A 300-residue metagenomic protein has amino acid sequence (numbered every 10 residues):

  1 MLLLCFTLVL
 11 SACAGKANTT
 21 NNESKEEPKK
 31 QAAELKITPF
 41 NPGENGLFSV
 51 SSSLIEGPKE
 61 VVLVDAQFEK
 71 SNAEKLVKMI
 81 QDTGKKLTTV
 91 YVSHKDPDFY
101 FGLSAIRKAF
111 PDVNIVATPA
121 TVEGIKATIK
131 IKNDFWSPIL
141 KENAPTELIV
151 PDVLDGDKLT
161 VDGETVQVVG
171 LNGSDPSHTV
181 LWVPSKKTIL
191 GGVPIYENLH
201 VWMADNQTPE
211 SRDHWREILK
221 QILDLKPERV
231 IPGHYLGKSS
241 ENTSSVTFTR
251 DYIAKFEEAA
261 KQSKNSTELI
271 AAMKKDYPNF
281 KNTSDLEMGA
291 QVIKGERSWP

Functional and structural regions predicted by a protein language model:
L2-S11: Bacterial N-terminal signal peptides
L8, E26, D224-R229, G237-P300: Accessory terminal helices/loops
C13-N22: Bacterial lipoprotein signal-peptidase II cleavage site
G15, F68, N172-G173, H178-T247 (+1 more regions): Metallo-beta-lactamase
N21-P39: N-terminal low-complexity, Pro/Thr/Ser-rich intrinsically disordered segments that act as propeptides or flexible
A33-D82, V180-G192: Conserved beta-strand hairpin/beta-sheet module of binuclear metal-dependent hydrolase folds, prominently
S71-A117: Active-site metal-binding motif and surrounding structural segment of the metallo-beta-lactamase
K126-S177, P184-S185, L223: Metallo-beta-lactamase
